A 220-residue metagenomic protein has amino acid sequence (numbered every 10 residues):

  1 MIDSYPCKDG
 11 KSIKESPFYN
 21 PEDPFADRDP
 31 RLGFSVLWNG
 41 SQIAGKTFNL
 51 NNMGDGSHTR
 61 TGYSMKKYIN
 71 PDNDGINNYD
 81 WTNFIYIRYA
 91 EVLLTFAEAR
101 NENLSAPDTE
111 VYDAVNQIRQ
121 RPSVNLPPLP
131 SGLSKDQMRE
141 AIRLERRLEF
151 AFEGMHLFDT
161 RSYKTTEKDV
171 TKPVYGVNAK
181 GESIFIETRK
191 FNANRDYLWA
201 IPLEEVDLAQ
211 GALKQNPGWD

Functional and structural regions predicted by a protein language model:
D3-D220: Acidic/polar-rich alpha-helix caps and helix-coil junctions
